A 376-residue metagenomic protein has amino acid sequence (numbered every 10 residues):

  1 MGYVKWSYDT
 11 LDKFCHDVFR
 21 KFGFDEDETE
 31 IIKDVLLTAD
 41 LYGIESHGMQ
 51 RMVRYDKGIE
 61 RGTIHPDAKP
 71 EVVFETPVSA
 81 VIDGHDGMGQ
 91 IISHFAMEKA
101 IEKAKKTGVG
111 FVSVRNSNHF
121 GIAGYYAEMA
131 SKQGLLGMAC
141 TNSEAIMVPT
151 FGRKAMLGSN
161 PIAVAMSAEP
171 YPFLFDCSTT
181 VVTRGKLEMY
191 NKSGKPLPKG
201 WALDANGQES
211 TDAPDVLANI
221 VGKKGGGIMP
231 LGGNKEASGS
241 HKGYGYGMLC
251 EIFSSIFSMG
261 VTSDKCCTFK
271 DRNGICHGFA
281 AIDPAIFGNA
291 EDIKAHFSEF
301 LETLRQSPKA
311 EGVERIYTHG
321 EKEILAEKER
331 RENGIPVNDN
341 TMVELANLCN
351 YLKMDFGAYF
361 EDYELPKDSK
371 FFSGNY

Functional and structural regions predicted by a protein language model:
M1-Y8, K13-I32, L37-T38, E45-P66 (+3 more regions): Acidic, glycine/proline-rich low-complexity segments that act as flexible tails and inter-domain linkers
G2-F14, I252, F257, T262-Y376: Catalytic-core signal marking the mid-to-C-terminal active-site face
H47-I101: Active-site cofactor/substrate anionic-group-binding motifs, chiefly glycine- and Lys/Arg-rich phosphate-binding loops
V73-D83, H94-G110, T211-L231: Residues forming anionic-ligand binding surfaces in small-molecule and nucleic-acid pockets of primarily soluble enzymes
S79-E169, C177-S178: A generic, well-ordered mixed alpha/beta core segment in the N-terminal half of proteins
M147-V221: Phosphate/diphosphate-binding glycine-rich loops and adjacent basic-rich segments that engage nucleotide
P196-C266: Secondary-shell segments that build the walls of catalytic and ion/ligand-binding clefts
